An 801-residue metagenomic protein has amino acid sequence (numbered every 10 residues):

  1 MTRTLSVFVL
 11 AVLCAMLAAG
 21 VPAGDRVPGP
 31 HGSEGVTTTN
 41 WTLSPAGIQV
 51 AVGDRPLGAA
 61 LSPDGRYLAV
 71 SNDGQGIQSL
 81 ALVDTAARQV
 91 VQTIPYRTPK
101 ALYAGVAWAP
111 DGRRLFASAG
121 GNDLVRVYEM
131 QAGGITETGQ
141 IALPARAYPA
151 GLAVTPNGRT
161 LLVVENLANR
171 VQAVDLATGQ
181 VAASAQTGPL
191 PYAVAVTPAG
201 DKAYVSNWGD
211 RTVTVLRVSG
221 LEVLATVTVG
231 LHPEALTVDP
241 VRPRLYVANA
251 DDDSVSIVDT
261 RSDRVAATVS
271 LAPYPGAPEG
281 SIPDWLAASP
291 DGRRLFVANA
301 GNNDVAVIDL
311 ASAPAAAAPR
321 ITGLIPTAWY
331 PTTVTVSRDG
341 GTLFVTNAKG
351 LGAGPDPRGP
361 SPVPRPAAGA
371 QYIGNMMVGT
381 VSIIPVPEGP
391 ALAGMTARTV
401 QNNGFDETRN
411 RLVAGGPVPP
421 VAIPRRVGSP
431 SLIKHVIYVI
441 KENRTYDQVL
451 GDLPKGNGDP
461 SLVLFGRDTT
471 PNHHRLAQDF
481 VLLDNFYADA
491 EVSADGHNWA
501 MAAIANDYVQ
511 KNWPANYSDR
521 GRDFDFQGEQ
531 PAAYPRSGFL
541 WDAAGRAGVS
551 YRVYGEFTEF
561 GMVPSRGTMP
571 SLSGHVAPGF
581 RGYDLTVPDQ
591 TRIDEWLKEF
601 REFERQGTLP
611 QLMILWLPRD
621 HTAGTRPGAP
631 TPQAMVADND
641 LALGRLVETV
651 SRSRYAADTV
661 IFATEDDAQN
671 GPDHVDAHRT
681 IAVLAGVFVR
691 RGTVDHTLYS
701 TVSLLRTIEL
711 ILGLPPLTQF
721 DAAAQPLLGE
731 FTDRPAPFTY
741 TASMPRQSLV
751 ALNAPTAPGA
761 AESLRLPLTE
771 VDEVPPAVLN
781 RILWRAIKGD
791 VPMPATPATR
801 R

Functional and structural regions predicted by a protein language model:
M1-V9: Bacterial N-terminal signal peptides that target proteins for export
T4, P99, G112, L124 (+11 more regions): A general marker of short, structured functional hotspots
S6, G76, M377, A657 (+1 more regions): Residue-level signal for beta-strand positions within conserved beta-sheet cores that form or flank
V7, P95, L102, A107 (+16 more regions): Intrinsic disorder/low-structure terminal segments
V12-V421: Predominantly soluble domains enriched in secretory-pathway, periplasmic, or organellar proteins
T396-R801: N-terminal pro-sequences and low-complexity stem/linker regions of secreted or lumenal proteins
